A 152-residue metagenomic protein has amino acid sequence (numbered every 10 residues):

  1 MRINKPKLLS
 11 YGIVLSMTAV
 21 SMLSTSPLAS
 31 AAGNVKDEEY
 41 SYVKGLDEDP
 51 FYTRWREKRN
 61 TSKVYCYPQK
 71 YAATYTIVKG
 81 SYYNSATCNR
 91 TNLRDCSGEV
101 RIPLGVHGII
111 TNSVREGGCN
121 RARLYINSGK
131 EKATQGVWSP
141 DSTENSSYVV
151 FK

Functional and structural regions predicted by a protein language model:
R2-L28: Sec-dependent N-terminal signal peptides of Gram-positive bacterial secreted proteins and lipoproteins
S30-K152: Post-signal peptide N-terminal regions of Sec-secreted extracellular proteins
